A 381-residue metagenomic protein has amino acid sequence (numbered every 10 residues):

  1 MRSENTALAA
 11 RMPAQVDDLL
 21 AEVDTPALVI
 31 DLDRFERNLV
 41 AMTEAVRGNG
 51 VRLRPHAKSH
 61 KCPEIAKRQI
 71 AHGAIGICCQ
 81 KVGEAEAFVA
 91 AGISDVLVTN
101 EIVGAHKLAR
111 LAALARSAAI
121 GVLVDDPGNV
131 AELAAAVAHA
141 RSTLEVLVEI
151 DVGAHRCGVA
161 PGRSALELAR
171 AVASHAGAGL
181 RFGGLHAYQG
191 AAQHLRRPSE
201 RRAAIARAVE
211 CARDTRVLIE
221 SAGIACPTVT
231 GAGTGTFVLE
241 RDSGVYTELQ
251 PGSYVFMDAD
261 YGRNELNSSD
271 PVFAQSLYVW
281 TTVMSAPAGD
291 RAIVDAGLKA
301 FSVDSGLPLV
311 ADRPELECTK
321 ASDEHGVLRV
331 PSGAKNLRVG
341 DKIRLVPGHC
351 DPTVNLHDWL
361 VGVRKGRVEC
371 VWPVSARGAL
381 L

Functional and structural regions predicted by a protein language model:
M1-A113, R377-L381: A charged N-terminal "starter" segment
L20-L32, D95-V98, A112-V122, R196-A206 (+1 more regions): Glycine-rich tight-turn/loop motif centered on a GG-T
F35, K58, F88, V148 (+5 more regions): Conserved, mostly hydrophobic/aromatic
M42-G48, C62-P63, V98-V103, D125 (+2 more regions): Alpha-helix-loop-beta-strand connector modules within alpha/beta enzyme cores
H56-L195: Active-site-proximal beta-alpha core segment in soluble small-molecule metabolic enzymes
E145, D151-L266: Active-site loop/helix belt of alpha/beta enzymes
R201-A203, T236-P314: Active-site loop ensemble at the mouth of alpha/beta enzyme cores that anchors a bound cofactor
P287-L381: C-terminal accessory subdomain/extension
